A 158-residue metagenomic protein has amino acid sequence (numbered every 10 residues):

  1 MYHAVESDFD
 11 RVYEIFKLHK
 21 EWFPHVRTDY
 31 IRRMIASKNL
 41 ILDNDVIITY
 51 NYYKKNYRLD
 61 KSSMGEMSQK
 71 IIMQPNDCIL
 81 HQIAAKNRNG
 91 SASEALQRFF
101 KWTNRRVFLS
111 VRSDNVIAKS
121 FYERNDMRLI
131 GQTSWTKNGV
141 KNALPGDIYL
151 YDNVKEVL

Functional and structural regions predicted by a protein language model:
M1-V26: Short amphipathic alpha-helix that is part of the acyltransferase structural core
K20-I41: Active-site rim helix/loop that mediates acceptor-substrate recognition in acyltransferases
S37-K55: Conserved beta-hairpin
T49-Q82, N87, T136-N142: Conserved acyl-donor/pantetheine-binding loop and adjacent beta-alpha core of acyl/acetyltransferases and related
A85-W102, K119-R124: Conserved acetyl-CoA-binding loop-helix of GNAT-fold acetyltransferases
W102-S113: Conserved GNAT acetyl-CoA-binding A-motif
S113-N115, W135-L158: C-terminal "cap" of GNAT-fold acetyltransferases
E123-T133: Conserved acetyl-CoA-binding loop of GNAT-fold acetyltransferases
